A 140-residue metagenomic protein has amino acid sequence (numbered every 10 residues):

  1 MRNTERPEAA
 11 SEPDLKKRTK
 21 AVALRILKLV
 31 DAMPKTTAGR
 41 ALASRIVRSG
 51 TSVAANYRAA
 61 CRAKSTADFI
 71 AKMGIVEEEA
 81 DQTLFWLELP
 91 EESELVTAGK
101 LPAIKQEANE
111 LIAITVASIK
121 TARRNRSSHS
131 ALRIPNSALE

Functional and structural regions predicted by a protein language model:
M1-E140: Amphipathic alpha-helical assembly/interaction segments
